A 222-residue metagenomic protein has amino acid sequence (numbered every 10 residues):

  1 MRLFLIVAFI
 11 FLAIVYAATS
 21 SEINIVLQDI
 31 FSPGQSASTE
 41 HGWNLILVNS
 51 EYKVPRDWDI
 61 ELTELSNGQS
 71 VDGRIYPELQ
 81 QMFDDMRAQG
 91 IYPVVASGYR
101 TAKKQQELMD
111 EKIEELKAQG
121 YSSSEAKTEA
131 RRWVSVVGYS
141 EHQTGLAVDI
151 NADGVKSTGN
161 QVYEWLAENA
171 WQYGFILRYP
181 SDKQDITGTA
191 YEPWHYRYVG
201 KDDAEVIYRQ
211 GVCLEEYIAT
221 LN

Functional and structural regions predicted by a protein language model:
R2-N222: Extracytoplasmic cell-surface/polysaccharide-interacting catalytic and binding patches
